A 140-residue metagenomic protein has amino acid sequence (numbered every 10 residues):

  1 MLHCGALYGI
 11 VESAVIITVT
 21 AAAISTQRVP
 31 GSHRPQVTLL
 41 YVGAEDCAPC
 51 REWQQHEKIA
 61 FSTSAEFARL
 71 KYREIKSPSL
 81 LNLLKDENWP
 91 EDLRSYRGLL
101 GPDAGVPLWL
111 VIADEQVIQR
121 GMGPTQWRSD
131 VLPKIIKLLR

Functional and structural regions predicted by a protein language model:
G5-V19: Bacterial N-terminal signal peptides
H33, E66-F67, G101-G105: Extracellular/periplasmic catalytic domains that process cell-envelope and extracellular macromolecules
R34-E45: Short active-site neighborhood of thiol/selenol oxidoreductases, capturing the structured segment around
C47-R51, W109: The canonical Cys-X-X-Cys-His
C50-E66: Typically the conserved alpha-helix immediately C-terminal to a functionally engaged Cys/Sec in thioredoxin-like
E66-E91: Thiol-based oxidoreductase modules, predominantly thioredoxin-like and allied folds used for disulfide exchange
K85-G105: Short, internal strand/loop/helix patches that form the active-site neighborhood or redox-interaction surface
D103-R140: Non-catalytic, surface beta->alpha helical segment in thiol-disulfide oxidoreductase systems
